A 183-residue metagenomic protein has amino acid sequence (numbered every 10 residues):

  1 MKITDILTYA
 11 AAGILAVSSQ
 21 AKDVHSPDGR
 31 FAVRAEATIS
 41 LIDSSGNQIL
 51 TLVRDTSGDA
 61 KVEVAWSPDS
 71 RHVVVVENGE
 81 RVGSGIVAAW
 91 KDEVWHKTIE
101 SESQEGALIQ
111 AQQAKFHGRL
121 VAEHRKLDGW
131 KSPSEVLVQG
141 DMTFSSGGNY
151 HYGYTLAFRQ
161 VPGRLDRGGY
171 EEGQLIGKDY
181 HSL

Functional and structural regions predicted by a protein language model:
M1-A10: Bacterial N-terminal signal peptides that target proteins for export
D5, S18-H25, V94-T98, E105-L183: Acidic, small-residue rich beta-repeat scaffolds with periodic aromatic anchors
A10-S19: Hydrophobic h-region of N-terminal signal peptides that target proteins for export in Gram-negative bacteria
T38-S40, R81-A89, S145-A157: Structural motif
V53-G58: Surface loop/turn motifs at the tips and blade-to-blade linkers of beta-strand repeat domains
